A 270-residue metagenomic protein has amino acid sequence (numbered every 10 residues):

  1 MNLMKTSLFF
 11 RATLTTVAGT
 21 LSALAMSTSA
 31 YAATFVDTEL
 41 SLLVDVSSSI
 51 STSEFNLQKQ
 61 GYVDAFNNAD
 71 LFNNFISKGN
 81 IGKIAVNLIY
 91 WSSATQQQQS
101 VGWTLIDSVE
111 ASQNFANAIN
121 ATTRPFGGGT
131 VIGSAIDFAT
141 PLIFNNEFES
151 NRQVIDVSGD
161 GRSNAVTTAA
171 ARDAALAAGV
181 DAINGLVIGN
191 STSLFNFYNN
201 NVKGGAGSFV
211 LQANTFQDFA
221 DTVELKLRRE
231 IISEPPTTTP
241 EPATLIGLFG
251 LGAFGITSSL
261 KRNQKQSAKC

Functional and structural regions predicted by a protein language model:
S7-F35, R229-G250: Short, threonine-centered small-residue motifs that mark membrane-proximal processing/anchoring sites and TM-junction
G19, A206-T238: C-terminal "exit" segments of structured domains
T34-S100, A135-A139, V154-S158, N184-L186: Von Willebrand factor
I50-E54, I143, S163-A170, S193-F197 (+1 more regions): Extracytoplasmic/secreted cell-surface and envelope-processing proteins
V63-L71, S93, R124, T140-F148 (+4 more regions): Sec-exported extracytoplasmic/periplasmic mature domains
Q96-Q98, G102-R152, G185-F195, D218 (+1 more regions): Von Willebrand factor
G161-N201: VWA/integrin I-like adhesion module and closely mimicked acidic/polar interface patches used
I256-C270: C-terminal membrane-anchoring or membrane-association module
